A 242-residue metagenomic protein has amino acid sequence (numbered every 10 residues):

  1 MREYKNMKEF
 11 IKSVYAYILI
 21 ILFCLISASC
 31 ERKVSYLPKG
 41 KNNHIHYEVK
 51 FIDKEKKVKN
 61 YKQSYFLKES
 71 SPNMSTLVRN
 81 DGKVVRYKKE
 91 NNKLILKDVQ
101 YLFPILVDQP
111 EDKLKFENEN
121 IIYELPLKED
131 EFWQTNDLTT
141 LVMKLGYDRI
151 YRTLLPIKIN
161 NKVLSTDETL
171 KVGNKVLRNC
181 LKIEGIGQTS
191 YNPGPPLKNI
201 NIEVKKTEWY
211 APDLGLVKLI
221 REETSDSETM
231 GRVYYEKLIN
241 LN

Functional and structural regions predicted by a protein language model:
N6-I18: Bacterial N-terminal signal peptides that target proteins for export
Y17-I26: Bacterial N-terminal signal peptides
E31-N242: Conserved functional acidic sites
